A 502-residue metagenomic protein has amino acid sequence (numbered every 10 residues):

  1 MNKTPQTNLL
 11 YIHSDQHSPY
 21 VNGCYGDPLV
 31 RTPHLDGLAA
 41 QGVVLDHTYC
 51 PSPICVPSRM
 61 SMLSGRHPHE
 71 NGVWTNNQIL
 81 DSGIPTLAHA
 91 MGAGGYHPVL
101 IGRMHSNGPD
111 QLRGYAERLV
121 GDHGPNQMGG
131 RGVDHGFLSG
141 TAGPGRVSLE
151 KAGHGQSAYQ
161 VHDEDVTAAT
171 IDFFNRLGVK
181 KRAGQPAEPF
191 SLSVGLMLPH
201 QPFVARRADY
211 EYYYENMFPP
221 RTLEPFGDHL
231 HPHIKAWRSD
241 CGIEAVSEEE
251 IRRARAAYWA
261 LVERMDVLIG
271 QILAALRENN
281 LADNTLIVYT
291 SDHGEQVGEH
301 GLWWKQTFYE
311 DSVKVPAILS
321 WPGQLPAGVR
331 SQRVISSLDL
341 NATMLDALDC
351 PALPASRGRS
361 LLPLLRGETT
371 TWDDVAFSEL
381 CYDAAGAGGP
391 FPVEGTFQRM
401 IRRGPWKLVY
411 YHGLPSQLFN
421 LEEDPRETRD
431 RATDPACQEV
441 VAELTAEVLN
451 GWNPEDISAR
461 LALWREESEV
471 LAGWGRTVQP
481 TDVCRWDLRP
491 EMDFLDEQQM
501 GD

Functional and structural regions predicted by a protein language model:
M1-W406, Y410-Y411, S416, P425-A446 (+1 more regions): Formylglycine-dependent sulfatase
E422: Residues forming the ATP-binding cleft of Hanks-type serine/threonine protein kinase domains
D434-W474: A contiguous, mid-protein "functional segment" used to position or interact with cofactors/ions or partner subunits
